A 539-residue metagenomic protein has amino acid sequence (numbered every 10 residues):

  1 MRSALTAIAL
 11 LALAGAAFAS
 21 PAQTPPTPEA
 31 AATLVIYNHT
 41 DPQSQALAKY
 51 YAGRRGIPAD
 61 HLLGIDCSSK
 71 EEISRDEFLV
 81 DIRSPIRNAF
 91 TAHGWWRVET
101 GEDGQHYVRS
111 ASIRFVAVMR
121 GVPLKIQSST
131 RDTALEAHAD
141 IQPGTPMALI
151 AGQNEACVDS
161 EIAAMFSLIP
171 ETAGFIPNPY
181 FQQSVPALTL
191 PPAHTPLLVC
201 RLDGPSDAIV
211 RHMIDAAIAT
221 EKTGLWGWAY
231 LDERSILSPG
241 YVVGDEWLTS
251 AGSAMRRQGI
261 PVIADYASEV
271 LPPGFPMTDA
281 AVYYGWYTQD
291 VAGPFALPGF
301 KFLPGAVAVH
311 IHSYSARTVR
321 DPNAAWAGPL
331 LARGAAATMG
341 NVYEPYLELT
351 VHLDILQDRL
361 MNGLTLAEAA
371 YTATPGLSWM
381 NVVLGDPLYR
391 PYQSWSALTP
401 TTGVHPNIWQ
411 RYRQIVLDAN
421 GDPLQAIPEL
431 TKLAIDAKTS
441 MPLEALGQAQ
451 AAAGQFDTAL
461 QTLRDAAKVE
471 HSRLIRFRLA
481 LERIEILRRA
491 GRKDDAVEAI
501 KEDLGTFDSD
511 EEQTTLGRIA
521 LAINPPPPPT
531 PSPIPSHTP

Functional and structural regions predicted by a protein language model:
E71-T249, A254, W379-Y392: Structured catalytic cores of large enzymes
F300-A373: C-terminal soluble interaction/assembly domains
N362-G421: Caspase-like cysteine protease fold
V404-R411, A437-E444, R473-L481, D510-T515: Generic helix N-cap/helix-start motif at coil->alpha-helix transitions
R413-Q414, L446, R483, A520: Structural register within alpha-helical repeat arrays
N420-G421, A453, A490, I523: Structural motif corresponding to the intra-repeat A-B loop/turn of tetratricopeptide repeats
